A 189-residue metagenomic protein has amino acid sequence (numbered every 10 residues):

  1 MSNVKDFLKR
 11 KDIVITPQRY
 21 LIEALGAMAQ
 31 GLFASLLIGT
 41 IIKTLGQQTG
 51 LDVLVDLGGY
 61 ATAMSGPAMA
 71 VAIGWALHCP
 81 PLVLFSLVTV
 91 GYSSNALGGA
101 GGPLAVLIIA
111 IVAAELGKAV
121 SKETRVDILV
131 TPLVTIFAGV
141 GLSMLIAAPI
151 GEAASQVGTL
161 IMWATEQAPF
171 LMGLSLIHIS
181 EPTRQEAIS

Functional and structural regions predicted by a protein language model:
N3-T135, G139-S143: Early transmembrane hairpin of solute transport permeases
K5, L116, P149-A154, S189: Juxtamembrane interface elements at the cytosolic ends of transmembrane helices in multi-pass membrane proteins
Q47-V53, I150-W163: Membrane-interface helix termini and inter-helical loops of multi-pass transporters
A61, M162-E166: Helix-boundary and loop/linker segments of multi-pass membrane transporters
A96-L97, A148, Q167: Helix-coil boundary and interhelical linker segments in multi-pass alpha-helical membrane proteins
L142-I150: Alpha-helical transmembrane segments
L171-G173, H178: Alpha-helical transmembrane segments and immediately membrane-proximal extracytoplasmic
H178-I188: Single conserved hydrophobic/aromatic residue that forms the stacking wall/gate of nucleotide- or nucleobase-binding
